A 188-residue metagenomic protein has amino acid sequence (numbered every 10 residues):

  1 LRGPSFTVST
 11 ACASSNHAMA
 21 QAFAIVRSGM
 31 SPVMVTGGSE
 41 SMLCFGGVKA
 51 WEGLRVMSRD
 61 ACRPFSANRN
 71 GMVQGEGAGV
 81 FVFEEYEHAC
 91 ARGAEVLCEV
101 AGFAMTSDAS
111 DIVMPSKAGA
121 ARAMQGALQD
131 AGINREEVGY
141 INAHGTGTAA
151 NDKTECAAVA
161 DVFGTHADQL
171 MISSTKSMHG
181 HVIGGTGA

Functional and structural regions predicted by a protein language model:
G3-A11, S66-N70, L170-V182: Short pre-catalytic strand/loop immediately N-terminal to key active-site residues, enriched for Gly-Thr
S5-G37, Q74-A94, H181-A188: Active-site-proximal alpha-helical scaffold in enzymes
T10-S14, G38-L43, G102-S107, G145-G147 (+1 more regions): Acidic, glycine-rich active-site loops and adjacent beta-strand->loop/helix elements that engage anionic groups
S15, A22, W51, V82 (+3 more regions): Conserved small-residue
A18, A123-A131, A158, V162: Stable alpha-helical structural segments in soluble proteins, enriched in small hydrophobic residues
I25-S28, V48-R59, A118-R122, T154-H166: A glycine- and small-aliphatic-rich helix-loop capping segment at beta-alpha/alpha-beta transitions that lines
M57, A61-I133, E137-Y140: Condensing-enzyme catalytic core mediating Claisen C-C bond formation in acyl metabolism
A109-A120, T146-F163, V182-A188: Short glycine/threonine-rich loop-to-helix capping motif typified by GTGT followed within a few residues by an Asp-Pro
